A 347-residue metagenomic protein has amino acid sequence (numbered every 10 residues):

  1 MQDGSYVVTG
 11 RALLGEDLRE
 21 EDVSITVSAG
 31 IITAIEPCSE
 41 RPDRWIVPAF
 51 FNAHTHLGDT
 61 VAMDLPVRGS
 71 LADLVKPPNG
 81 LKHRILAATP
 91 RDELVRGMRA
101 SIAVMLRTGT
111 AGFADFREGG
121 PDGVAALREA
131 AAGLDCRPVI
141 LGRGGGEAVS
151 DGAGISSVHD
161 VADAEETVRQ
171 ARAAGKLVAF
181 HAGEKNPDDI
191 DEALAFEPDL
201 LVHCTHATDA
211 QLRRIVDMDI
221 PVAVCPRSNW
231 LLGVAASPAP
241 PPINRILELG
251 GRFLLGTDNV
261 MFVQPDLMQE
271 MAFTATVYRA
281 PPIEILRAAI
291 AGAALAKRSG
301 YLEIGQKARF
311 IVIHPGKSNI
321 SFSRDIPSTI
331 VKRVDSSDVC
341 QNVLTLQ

Functional and structural regions predicted by a protein language model:
Q2-T9, A29, A34-P77: Replace "His-x-His-based motif
G10-R11, I25, G30, D43 (+11 more regions): Divalent metal-coordination and catalytic microenvironments
T60-R96, D191-F196, V216-V222, T274-A280: Active-site gating loops and adjacent loop-to-helix segments of metal-dependent hydrolytic enzymes
D73-G123, A162: Divalent metal-binding segments
G112, P138, V178, P221-V222 (+1 more regions): Hydrophobic beta-strand scaffold residues
F116-D199: Metal-coordinating catalytic core of metallo-dependent amide/deamination hydrolases
D188-Y301, I313-K317, D335: Active-site-adjacent C-terminal substructures of enzyme catalytic domains
A291, I304-Q347: C-terminal cap of metal-dependent C-N hydrolases
